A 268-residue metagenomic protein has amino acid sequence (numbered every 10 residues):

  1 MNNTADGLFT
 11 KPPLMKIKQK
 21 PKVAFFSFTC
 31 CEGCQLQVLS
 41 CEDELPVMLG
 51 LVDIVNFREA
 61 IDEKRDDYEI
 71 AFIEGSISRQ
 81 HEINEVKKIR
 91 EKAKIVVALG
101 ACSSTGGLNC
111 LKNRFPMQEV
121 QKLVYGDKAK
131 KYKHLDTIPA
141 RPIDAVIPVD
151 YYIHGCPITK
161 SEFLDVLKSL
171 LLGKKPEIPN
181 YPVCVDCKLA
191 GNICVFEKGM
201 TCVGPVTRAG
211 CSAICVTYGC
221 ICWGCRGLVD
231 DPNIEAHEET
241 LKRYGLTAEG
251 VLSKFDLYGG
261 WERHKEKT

Functional and structural regions predicted by a protein language model:
M1-F72, E82-I95, Q118-T268: Iron-sulfur (Fe-S) cluster-binding modules
G75-I77, A101: Short glycine-/small-residue-rich Rossmann-like dinucleotide-binding loops
V97-L99: Active-site neighborhood of phospho(di)ester-bond hydrolases with catalytic His/Asp-centered motifs
C102-G107: Short gly/pro/ser/thr-enriched loop/turn and capping motifs at secondary-structure boundaries
K112: Portal/gating segments that form or line small-molecule/metal binding sites
F115: Short beta-strand elements at the ligand-binding edges of bilobed clamshell
